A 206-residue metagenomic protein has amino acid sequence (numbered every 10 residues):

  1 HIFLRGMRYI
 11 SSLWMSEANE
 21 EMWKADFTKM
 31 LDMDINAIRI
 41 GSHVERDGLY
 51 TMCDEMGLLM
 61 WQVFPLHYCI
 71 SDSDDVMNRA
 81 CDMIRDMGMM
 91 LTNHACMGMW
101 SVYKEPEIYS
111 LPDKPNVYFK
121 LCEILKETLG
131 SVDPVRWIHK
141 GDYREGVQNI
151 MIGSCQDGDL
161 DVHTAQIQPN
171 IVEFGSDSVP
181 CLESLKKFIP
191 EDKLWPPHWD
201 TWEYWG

Functional and structural regions predicted by a protein language model:
H1-C69, S73-Y109, E203-G206: Active-site-adjacent substrate/metal-binding segments within catalytic domains of carbohydrate-active enzymes
M7, V102, K140-G141, V172: Short glycine/serine/threonine-enriched helix-capping/active-site loop that flanks the nucleotide-sugar donor pocket
G57-L59, R136-W137, Q168-P169: Proline-centered loop/turn at the N-terminus of a beta-strand
L66-C69, K104, K126-M151: Aromatic-lined carbohydrate-recognition surfaces of secreted/lumenal glycan-active proteins
S71-D74, K104-L129: Active-site cleft segment of glycoside hydrolase catalytic domains centered on the general acid/base Glu
W100, E127-S131, G158-G206: Substrate-binding clefts and catalytic carboxylate motifs of secreted carbohydrate-active enzymes
E107-S110, R144-V147, D177-V179: Active-site environment of divalent metal-dependent phosphoester hydrolases
N149-D161: Aromatic-residue-lined binding/catalytic grooves and analogous aromatic/hydrophobic interfacial grooves in multimeric
